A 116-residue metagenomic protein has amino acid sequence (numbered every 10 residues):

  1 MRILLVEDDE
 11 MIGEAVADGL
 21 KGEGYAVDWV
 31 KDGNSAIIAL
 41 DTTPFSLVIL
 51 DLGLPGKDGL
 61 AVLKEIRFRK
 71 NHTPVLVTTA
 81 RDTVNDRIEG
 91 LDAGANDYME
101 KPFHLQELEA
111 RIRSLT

Functional and structural regions predicted by a protein language model:
M1-T116: N-terminal/domain-start alpha-helical segments
